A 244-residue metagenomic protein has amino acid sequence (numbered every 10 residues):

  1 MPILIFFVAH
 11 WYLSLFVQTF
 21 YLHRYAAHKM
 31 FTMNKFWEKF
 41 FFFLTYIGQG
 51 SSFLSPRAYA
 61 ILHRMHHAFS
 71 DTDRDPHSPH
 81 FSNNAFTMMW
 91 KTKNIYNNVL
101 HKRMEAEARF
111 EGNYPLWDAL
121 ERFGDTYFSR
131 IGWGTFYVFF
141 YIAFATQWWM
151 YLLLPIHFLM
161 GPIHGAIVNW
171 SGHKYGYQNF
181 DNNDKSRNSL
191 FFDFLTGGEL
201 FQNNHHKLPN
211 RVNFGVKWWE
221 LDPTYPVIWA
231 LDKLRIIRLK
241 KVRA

Functional and structural regions predicted by a protein language model:
M1-I167, F201, N210-A244: Non-catalytic, topology-defining segments of multipass membrane proteins
Y25-A27, W170-Q178: A cytosolic-side transmembrane-helix exit/cap motif
F110-L120, Y175-F201, H206-L208: Active-site-proximal inter-transmembrane loops
